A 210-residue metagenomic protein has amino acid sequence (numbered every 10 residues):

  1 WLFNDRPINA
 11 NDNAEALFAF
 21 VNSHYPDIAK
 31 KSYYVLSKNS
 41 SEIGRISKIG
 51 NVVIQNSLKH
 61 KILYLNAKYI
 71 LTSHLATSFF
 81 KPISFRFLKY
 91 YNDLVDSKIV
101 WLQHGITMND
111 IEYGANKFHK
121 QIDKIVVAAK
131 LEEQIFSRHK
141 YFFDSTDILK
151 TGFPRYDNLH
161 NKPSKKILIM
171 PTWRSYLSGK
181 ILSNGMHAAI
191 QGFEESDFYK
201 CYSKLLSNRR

Functional and structural regions predicted by a protein language model:
L2-N158: Active-site and donor-binding regions of nucleotide-sugar-utilizing enzymes
D12-F18, N22, P154-R210: Conserved catalytic-core segment of nucleotide-activated headgroup transferases in glycan assembly
